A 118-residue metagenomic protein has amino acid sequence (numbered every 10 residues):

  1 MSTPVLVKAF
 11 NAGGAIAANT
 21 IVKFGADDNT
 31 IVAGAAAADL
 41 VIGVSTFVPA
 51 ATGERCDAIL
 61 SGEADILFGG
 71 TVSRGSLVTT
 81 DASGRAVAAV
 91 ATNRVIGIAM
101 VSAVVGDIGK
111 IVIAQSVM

Functional and structural regions predicted by a protein language model:
M1-M118: Surface-exposed, low-hydrophobicity beta-strand/loop segments enriched in small/polar/acidic residues
